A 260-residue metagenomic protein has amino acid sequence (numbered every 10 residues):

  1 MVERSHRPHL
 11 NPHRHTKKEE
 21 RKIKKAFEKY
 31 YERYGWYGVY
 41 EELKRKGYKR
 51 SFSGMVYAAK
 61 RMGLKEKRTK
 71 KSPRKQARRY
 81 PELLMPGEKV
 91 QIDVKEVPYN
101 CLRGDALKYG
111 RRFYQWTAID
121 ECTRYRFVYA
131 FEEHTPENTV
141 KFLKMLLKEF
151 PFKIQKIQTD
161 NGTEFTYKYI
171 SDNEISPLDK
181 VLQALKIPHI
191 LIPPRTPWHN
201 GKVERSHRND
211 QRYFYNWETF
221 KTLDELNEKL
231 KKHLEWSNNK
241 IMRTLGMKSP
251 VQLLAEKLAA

Functional and structural regions predicted by a protein language model:
M1-P98, T163, N173-L182, L254-L258: Basic, flexible linker segments flanking DNA-binding modules in nucleic acid-interacting mobile-element proteins
I23-A26, V39, M55, D93 (+11 more regions): Mobile genetic element proteins and their domesticated derivatives, centered on retroelements and DNA transposons
I92-F127, E137: An active-site-proximal beta-strand-loop segment
L102, Y167-I170: Short, well-ordered secondary-structure micro-motifs
Y109-R112, V128-K156: Active-site beta-loop-alpha junctions of metal-dependent nucleic acid enzymes, especially the RNase H-like/DDE
T159-N161, Y169-R212, K231-K232, L253-L254: RNase H-like two-metal-ion nuclease catalytic core shared by retroviral integrases and related mobile-element nucleases
L185-I187, R208-A260: C-terminal domain-tail junction helix/linker
